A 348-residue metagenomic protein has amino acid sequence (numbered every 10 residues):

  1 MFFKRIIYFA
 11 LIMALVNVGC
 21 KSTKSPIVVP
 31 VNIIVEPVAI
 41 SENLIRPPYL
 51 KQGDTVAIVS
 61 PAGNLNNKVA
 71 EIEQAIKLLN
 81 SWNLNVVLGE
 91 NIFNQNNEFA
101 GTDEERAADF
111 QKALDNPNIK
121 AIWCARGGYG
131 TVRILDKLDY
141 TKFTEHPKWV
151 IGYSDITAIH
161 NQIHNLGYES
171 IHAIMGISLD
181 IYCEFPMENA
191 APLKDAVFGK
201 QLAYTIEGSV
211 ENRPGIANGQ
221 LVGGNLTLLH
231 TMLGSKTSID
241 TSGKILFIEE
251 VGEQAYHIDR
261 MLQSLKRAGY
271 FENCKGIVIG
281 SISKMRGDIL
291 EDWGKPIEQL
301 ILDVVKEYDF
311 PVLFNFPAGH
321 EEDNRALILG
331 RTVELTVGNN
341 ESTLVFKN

Functional and structural regions predicted by a protein language model:
M1-V31: Bacterial Sec-dependent N-terminal signal peptides
V29-N118: ATP/NTP phosphate-donor binding region
N118, T144-W149, Y168, C274-K275 (+1 more regions): A short helix->loop->beta-strand "cap" motif at the edges of active sites that frequently abuts
G127-E145: Short Gly/Thr/Asp-enriched flexible loops that form oxyanion-binding sites at enzyme active sites
Y140-I163, E169-M175: Short, acidic/small-residue loops that bind anionic groups at enzyme active sites
E169-G234: Conserved anion/nucleotide-ligand pocket segment
D240-P296: Internal helical hairpin/lid segments
S281, M285-N348: ATP/nucleoside-binding phosphotransfer catalytic cores, i.e., glycine-rich phosphate-binding loops
